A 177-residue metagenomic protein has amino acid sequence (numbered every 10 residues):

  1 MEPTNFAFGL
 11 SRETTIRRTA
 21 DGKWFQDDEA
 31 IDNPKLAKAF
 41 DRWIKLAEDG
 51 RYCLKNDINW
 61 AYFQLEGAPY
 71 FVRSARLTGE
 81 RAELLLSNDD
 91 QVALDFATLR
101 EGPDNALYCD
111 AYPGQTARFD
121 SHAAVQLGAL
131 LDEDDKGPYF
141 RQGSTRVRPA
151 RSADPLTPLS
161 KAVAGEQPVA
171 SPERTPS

Functional and structural regions predicted by a protein language model:
M1-S177: Long, non-globular segments of proteins
